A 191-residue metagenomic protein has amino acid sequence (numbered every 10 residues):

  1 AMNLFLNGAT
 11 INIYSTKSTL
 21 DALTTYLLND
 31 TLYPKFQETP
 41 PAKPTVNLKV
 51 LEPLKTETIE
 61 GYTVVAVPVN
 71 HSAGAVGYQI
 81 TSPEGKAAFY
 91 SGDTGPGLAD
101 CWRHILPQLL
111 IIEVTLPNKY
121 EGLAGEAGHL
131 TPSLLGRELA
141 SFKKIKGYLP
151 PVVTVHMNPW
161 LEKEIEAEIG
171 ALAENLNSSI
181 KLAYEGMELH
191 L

Functional and structural regions predicted by a protein language model:
A1-M2, L23-L32, S133-F142: Short, well-ordered amphipathic alpha-helices
A1-S18, Q108: Active-site metal-binding motif and surrounding structural segment of the metallo-beta-lactamase
N7-A9, S18-L48, W160: Active-site neighborhood of divalent metal-dependent phosphoester bond hydrolases
N12, T45-K49, T63, P151 (+1 more regions): Conserved beta-strand segments of alpha/beta enzyme cores
I13, F89-Y90, T154: Structural beta-sheet core signal
L23, V64, Y78, D93 (+3 more regions): Divalent metal-coordination and catalytic microenvironments
N47-W102, M187-L191: Core dinuclear metal-dependent hydrolase active-site scaffold
P96-M187: Cap/insert and terminal regions of metallo-dependent hydrolase folds
